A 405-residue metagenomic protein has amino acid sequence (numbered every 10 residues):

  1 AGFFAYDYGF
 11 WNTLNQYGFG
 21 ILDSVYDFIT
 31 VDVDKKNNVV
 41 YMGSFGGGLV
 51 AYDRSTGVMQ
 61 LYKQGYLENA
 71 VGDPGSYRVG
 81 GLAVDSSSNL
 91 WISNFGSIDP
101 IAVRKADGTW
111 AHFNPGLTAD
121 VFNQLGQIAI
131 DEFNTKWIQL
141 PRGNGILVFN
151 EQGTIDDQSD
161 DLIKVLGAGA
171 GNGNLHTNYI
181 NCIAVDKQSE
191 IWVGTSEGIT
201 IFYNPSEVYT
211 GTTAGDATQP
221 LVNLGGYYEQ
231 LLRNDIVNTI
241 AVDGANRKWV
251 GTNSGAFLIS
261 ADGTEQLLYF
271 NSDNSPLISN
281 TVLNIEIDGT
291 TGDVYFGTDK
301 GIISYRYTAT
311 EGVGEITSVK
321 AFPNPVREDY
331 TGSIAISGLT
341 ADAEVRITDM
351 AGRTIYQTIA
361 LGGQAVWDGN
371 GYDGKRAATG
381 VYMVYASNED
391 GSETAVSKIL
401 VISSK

Functional and structural regions predicted by a protein language model:
A1-V319, T354: Carboxylate-rich, polar loop motifs that coordinate divalent cations or form catalytic acidic clusters
G18, L361-G362, L400: A generic structural motif
Q158-L162, T331-S333, A378-T379: Carboxylate-dense, calcium-coordinating segments in secreted/extracellular and ER-lumen proteins
S272, Y356-G363: Solvent-exposed serine/threonine-rich low-complexity stretches and specific carbohydrate-binding patches
G314-R346, Q364-W367: Glycine-centered coil/turn sites that cap beta-strands in beta-rich domains
E344-I355, Y382: Short, glycine-anchored, charge-dense loop/turn motifs used at functional sites
A360-E393, S404: Short, surface-exposed loop/turn motifs with a glycine/proline- and acidic-biased composition
T394-I399: Edge beta-strands of extracellular beta-sandwich domains
